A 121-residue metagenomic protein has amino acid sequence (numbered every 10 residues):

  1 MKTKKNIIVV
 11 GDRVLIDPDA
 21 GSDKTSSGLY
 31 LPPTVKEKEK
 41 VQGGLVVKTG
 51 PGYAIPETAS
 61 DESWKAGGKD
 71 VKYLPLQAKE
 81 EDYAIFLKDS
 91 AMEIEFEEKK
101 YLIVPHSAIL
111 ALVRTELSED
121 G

Functional and structural regions predicted by a protein language model:
K2-G121: Compact, glycine-rich, soluble single-domain proteins
